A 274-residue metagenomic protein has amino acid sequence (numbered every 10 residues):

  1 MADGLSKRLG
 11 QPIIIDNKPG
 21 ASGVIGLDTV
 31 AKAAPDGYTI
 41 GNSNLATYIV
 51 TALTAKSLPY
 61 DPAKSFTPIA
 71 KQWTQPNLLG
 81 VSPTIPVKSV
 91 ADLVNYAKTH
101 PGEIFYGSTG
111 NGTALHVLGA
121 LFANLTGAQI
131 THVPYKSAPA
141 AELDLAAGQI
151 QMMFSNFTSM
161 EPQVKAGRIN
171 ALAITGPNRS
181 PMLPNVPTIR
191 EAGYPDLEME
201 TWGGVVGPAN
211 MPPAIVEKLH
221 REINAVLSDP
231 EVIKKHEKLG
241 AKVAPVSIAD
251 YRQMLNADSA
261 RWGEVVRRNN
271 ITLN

Functional and structural regions predicted by a protein language model:
M1, G26, I49-V50, S65 (+10 more regions): Hydrophobic alpha-helical segments typical of transmembrane helices and their membrane-interface/capping positions
M1, L5, L115-L118, L255-D258: Hydrophobic/aromatic residues within well-ordered alpha-helical segments
M1-K64, E103-F105, G127-F154, Q163 (+3 more regions): N-terminal (or domain-start) structured segment
K32-Y38, L53-A140, I189, W202-K235: Hinge/capping helix and adjacent helix->loop/strand transition within the periplasmic-binding protein
T47-S57, L121-L125, M152-V186, G263: A ligand-binding cleft/hinge motif common to bilobed small-molecule-binding domains
M160-S228, A257-A260: C-terminal lobe and pocket-closing loops of periplasmic/extracytoplasmic Venus-flytrap solute-binding proteins
K235-M254: Surface-exposed aromatic
